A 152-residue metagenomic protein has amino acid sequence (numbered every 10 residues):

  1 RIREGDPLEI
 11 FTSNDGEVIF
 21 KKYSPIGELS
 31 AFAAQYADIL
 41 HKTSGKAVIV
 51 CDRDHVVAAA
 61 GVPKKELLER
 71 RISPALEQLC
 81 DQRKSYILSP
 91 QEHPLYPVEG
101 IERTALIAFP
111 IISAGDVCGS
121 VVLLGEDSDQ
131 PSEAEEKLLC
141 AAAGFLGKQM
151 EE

Functional and structural regions predicted by a protein language model:
R1-I2: Short beta-strand-centered segments at strand-helix junctions
T12-Y23: Short, basic amphipathic alpha-helical segments that act as recognition/interaction helices in nucleic-acid-binding
G16, I111-V121: Short hydrophobic/glycine-rich mini-motifs in sensory/regulatory modules that couple input to downstream signaling
G27-I39, E69-Q78, Q82, Y86 (+2 more regions): Juxtadomain coupling helices with adjacent low-complexity linkers
A47-A59: Short hydrophobic alpha-helical segments used for membrane anchoring or interfacial signaling
S89-E102: Signal-transducing coupling segments at domain and membrane junctions
G100-P110: A short beta-strand signature within small-molecule sensing/ligand-binding domains used in signal transduction
